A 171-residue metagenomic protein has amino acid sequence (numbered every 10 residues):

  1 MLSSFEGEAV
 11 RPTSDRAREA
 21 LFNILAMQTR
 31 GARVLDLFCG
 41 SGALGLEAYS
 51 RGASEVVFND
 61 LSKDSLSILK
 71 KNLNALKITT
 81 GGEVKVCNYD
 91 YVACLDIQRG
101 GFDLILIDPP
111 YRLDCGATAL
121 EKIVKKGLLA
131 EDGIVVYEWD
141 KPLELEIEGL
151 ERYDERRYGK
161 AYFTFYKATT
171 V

Functional and structural regions predicted by a protein language model:
M1-V171: Class I S-adenosyl-L-methionine-dependent methyltransferase catalytic core
